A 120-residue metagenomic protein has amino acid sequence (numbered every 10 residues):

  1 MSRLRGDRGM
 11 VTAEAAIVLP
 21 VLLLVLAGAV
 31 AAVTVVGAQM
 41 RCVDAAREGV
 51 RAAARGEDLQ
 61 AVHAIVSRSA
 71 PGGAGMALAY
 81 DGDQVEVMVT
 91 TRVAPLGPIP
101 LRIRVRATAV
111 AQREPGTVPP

Functional and structural regions predicted by a protein language model:
M1-V62: Alpha-helical assembly-interface signal, strongest on the long, hydrophobic N-terminal helix that forms
R55-P120: Short, conserved structural patches
